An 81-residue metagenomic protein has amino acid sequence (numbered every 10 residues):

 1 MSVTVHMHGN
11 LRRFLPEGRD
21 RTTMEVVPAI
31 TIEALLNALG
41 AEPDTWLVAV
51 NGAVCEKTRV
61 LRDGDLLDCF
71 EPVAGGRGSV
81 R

Functional and structural regions predicted by a protein language model:
M1-R81: Ubiquitin-like/PB1-type beta-grasp interaction modules and other compact soluble beta-rich domains
